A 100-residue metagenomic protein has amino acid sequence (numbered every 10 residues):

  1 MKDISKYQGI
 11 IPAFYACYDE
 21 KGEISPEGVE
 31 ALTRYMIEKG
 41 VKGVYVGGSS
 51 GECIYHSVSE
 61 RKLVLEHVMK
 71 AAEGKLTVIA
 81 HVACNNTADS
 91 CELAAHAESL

Functional and structural regions predicted by a protein language model:
K2-P12, C17-L100: Active-site beta->alpha loop and helix N-cap motifs at the rims of alpha/beta catalytic domains
